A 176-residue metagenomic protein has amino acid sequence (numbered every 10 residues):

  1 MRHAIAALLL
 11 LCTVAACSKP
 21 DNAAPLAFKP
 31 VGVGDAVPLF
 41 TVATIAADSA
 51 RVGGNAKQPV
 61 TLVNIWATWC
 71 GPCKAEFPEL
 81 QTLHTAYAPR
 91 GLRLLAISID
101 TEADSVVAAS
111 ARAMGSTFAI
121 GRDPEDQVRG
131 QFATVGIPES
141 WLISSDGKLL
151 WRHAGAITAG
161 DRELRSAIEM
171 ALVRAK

Functional and structural regions predicted by a protein language model:
M1-A15: Sec-dependent bacterial lipoprotein signal peptides
C17-L39, K57: N-proximal helix/coil linker or "cap" segments that precede and/or mark the start of modular domains
L39-T61: A short beta-strand-turn-helix
P59-T61, I65-W69, G136: Short pre-active-site segment immediately N-terminal to redox-active cysteine/selenocysteine motifs in thiol-based
I65-T82: Conserved redox-active cysteine motifs that mediate thiol-disulfide chemistry, especially di-cysteine Cys-X(1-2)-Cys
G91-D104, S116-E125: Thiol-based oxidoreductase modules, predominantly thioredoxin-like and allied folds used for disulfide exchange
A108-D146: Short, internal strand/loop/helix patches that form the active-site neighborhood or redox-interaction surface
E139-K176: Thiol-/selenol-based redox modules, centered on thioredoxin-like and closely related oxidoreductase domains
